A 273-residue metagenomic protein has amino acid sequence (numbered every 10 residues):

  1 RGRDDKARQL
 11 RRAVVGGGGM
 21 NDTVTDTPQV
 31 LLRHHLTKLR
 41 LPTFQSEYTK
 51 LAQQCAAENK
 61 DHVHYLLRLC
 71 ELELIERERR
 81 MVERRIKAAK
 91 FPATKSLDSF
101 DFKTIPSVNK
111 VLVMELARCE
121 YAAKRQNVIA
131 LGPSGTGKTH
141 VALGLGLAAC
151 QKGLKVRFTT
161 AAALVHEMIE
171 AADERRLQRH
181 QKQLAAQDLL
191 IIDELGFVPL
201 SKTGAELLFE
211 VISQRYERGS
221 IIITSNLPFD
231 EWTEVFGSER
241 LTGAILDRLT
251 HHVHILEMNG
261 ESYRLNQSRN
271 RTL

Functional and structural regions predicted by a protein language model:
R11-F44: Charged, compositionally biased N-terminal leader segments and the immediate start of the first structured element
G18, R157-T159, A163-A186, L195-L273: Replace "adjacent to P-loop NTPase cores in ATP/GTP-dependent enzymes" with "adjacent to NTP-binding cores
P42-P92: Interdomain "pre-motor" coupling segment immediately N-terminal to P-loop NTPase/helicase cores
D98-L116: N-terminal pre-Walker A segment at the start of P-loop NTPase domains
K110-A186, T233-F236: Conserved P-loop
L189: Walker B motif beta-strand of ABC-family P-loop ATPases
